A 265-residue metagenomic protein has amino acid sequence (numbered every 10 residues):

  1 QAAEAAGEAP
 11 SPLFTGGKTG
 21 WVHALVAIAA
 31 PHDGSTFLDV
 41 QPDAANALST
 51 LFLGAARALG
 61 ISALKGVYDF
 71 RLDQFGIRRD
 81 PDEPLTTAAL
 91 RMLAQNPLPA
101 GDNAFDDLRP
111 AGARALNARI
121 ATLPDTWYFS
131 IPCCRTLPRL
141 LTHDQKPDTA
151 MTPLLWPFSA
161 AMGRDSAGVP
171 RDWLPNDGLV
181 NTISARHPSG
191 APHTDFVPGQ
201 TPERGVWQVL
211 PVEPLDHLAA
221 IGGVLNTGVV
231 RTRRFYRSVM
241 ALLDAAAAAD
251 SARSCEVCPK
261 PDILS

Functional and structural regions predicted by a protein language model:
Q1-E8: Short glycine-enriched nucleophile-adjacent loop and the immediately C-terminal alpha-helix near the catalytic center
T15-S265: Helical cap/lid subdomain of alpha/beta-hydrolase-fold lipid enzymes that gates access to the catalytic pocket
